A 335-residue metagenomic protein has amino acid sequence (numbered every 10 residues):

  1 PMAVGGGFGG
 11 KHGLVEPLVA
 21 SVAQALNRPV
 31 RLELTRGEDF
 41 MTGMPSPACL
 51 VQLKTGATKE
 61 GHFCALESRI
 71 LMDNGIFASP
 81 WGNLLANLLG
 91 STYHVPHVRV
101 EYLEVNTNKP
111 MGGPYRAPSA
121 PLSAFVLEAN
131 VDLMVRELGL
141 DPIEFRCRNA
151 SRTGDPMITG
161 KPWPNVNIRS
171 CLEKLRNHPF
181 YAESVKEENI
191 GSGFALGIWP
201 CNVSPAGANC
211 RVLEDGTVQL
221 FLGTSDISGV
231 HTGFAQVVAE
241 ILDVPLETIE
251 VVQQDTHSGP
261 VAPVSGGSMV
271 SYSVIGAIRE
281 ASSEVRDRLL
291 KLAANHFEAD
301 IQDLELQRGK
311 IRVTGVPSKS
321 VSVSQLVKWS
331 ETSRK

Functional and structural regions predicted by a protein language model:
P1-K335: Structural alpha/beta core scaffold segments of enzyme domains
